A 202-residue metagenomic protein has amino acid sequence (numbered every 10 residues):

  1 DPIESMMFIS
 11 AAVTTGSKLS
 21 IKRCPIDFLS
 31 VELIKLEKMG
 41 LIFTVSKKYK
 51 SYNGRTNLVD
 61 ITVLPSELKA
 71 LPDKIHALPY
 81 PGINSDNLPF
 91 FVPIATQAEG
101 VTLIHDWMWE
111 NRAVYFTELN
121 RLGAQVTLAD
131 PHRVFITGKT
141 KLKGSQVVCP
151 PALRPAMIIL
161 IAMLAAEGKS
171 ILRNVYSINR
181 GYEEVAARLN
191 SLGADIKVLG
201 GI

Functional and structural regions predicted by a protein language model:
D1-I202: Short, structured segments at the rim of ligand-binding sites
